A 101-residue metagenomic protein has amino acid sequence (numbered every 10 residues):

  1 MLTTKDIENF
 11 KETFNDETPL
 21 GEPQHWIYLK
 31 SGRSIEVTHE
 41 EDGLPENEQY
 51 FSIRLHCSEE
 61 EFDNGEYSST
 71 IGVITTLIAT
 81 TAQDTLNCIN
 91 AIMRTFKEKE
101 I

Functional and structural regions predicted by a protein language model:
M1-S34, G65: Negatively charged, low-complexity tracts enriched in Asp/Glu with abundant Ser/Thr
I7-F10, H25-I27, I35-V37, F51-L55 (+3 more regions): Hydrophobic beta-strand residues in large extracellular and virion-surface proteins
E12, G32, E40-D42, K97: Intrinsic disorder/low-complexity segments
G21-P23, G32, E48-Y50, G72-V73: Short, surface-exposed coil-to-beta transition loops
I35-N64: A short, structured beta-strand/loop element
S58-I101: Mixed-charge, Lys/Arg-enriched low-complexity segments
